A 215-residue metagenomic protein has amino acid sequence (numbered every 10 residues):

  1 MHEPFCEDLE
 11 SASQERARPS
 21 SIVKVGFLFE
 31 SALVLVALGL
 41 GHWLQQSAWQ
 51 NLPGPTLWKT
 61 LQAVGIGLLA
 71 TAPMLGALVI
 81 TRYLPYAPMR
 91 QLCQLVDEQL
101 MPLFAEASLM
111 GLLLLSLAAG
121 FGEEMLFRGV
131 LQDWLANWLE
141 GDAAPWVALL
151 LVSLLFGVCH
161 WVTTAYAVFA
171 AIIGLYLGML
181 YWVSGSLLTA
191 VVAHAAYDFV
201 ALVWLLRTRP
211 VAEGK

Functional and structural regions predicted by a protein language model:
M1-A12, Q46-T56: Cytoplasmic juxtamembrane interface segments
H2-G39: Cytosolic-side membrane-entry/anchor segment at the start of a transmembrane helix
R16-K24, Q62, D142-W146, H160: Membrane-water interface of alpha-helical transmembrane segments
V25, W43-A119, Q132, A136-D142 (+1 more regions): Juxtamembrane helix-loop-helix connectors linking adjacent transmembrane helices in multi-pass membrane enzymes
F29, L33, A37, A70-L78 (+4 more regions): Alpha-helical transmembrane segments of multipass membrane proteins
L35-W49, E124-R128: Membrane-embedded alpha-helical segments in integral membrane proteins
A37-H42, M74-R82, F156, H160 (+1 more regions): Structural signal for membrane-spanning alpha-helices in multi-pass inner-membrane proteins, emphasizing helix cores
M101-K215: Transmembrane helix-loop-helix hairpins at the membrane interface of multi-pass integral membrane proteins
